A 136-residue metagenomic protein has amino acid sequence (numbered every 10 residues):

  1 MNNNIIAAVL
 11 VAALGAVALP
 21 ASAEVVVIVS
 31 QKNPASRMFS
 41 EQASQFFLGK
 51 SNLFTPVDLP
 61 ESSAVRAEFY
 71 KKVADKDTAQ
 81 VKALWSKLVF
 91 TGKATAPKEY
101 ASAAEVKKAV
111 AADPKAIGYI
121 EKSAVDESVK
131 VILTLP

Functional and structural regions predicted by a protein language model:
M1-V9: Bacterial N-terminal signal peptides that target proteins for export
N2, A16, L135-P136: Generic C-terminal helix-cap and adjacent flexible tail
A12-A13: Interaction-prone helical segments in low-complexity regions
V17-A23: Sec/Tat signal peptide C-region and signal peptidase I cleavage site
A23-P136: Flexible loop/hinge segments at secondary-structure junctions
